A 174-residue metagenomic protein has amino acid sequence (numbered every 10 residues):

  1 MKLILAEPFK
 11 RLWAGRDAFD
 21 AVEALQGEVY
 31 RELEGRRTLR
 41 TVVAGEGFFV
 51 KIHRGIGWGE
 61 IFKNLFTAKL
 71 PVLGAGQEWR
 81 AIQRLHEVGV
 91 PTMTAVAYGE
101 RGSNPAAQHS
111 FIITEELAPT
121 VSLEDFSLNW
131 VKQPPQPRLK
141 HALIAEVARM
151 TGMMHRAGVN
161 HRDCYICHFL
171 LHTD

Functional and structural regions predicted by a protein language model:
M1-A14: N-terminal positively charged amphipathic segments used for targeting/anchoring
R16-E124, G152, R156-A157, R162: Conserved ATP-binding subdomain of kinase catalytic cores across diverse folds
S122-P134: AlphaC helix of the protein kinase catalytic domain
Q136-H141: Active-site mouth loops of central-metabolism enzymes
A148: Conserved catalytic core of two-component sensor histidine kinases
C164-L171: Hydrophobic residue at the +6 position relative to the catalytic HRD Asp in the kinase catalytic loop
